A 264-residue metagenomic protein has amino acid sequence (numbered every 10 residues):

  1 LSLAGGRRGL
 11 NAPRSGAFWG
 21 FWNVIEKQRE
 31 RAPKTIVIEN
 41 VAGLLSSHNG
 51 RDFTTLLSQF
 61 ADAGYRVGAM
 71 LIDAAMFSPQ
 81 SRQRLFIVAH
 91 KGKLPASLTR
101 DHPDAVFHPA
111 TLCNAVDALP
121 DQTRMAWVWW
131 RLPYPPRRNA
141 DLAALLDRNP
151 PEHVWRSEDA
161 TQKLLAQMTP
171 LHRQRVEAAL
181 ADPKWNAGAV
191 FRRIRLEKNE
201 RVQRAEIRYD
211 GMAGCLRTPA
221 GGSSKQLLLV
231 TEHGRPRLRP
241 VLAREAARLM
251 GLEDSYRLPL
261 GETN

Functional and structural regions predicted by a protein language model:
L1-L3, L44-S47, S78-S81, L94-S97 (+1 more regions): Short catalytic/ligand-binding loop motif for oxyanion handling, primarily in non-cytosolic enzymes, centered on
L3, G20-N23, K27, R248-G251: Residue-level signal for well-ordered alpha-helical scaffold segments within enzymatic catalytic domains
G5-A12: Short glycine-enriched, charge-decorated loop/helix-capping segments at active-site entrances that position
G6, E39-V41, T263-N264: Short linear capping/connector segments at secondary-structure termini
R14-K91: Conserved Class I SAM-dependent methyltransferase catalytic core
Q80-W155, D159: Flexible, glycine-/basic-rich loop-and-beta segments that form/coincide with the SAM-dependent methyltransferase
L145-N264: C-terminal target-recognition/interaction regions appended to catalytic cores
